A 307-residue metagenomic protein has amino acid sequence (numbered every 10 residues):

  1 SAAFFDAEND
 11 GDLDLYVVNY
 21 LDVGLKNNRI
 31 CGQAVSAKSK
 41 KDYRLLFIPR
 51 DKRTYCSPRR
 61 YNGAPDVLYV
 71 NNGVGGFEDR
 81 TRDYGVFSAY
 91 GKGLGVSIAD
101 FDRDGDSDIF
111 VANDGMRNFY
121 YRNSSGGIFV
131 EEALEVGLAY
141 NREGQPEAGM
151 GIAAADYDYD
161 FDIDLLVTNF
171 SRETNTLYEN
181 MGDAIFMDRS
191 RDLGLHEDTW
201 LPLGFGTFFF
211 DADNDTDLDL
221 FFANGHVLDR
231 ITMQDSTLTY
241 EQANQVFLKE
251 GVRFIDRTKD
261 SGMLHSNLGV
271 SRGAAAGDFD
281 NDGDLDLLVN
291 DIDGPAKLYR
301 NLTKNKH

Functional and structural regions predicted by a protein language model:
S1-H307: Acidic, glycine/proline-rich Ca2+-coordinating loop motifs
